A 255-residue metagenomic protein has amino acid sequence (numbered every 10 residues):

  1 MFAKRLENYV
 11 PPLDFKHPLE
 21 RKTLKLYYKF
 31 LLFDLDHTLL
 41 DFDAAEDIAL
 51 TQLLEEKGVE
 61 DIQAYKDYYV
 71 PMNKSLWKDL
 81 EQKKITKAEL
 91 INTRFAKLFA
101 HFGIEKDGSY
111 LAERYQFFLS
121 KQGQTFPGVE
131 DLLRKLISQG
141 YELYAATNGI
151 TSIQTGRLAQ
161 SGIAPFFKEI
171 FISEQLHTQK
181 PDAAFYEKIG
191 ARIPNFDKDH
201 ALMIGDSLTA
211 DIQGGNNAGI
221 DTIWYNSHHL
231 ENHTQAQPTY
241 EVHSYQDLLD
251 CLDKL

Functional and structural regions predicted by a protein language model:
F2-L31, A44, R134-I137, I150-L255: Asp-based, Mg2+/Mn2+-dependent phosphohydrolase catalytic module
K25-P127: N-terminal helical cap/lid subdomain that shapes the substrate entry/recognition surface in HAD-like hydrolases
K57, Q63-Y65, H101-F102, Y110-L111 (+5 more regions): Short, intrinsically disordered/low-complexity patches at protein termini and at juxtamembrane boundaries
K83, S120-K121, E142-L143, D199-H200: A generic structural signal for short
I104, Y141, I220: Short glycine/serine/threonine/alanine-rich loop segments
G128-G140: Catalytic-core regions built around general acid/base machinery
